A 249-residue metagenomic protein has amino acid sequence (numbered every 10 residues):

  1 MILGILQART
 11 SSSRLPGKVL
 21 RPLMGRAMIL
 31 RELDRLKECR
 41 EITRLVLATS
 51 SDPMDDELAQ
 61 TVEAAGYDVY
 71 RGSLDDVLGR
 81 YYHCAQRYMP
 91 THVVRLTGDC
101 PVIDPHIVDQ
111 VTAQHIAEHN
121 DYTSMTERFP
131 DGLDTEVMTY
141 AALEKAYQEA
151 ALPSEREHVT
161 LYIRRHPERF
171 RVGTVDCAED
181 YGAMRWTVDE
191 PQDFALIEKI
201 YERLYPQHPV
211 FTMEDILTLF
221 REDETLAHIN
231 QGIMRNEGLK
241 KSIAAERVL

Functional and structural regions predicted by a protein language model:
M1-T49: N-terminal glycine-rich phosphate-binding loop and ensuing alpha1 helix
L30-T91: Conserved N-terminal catalytic core of the sugar/cofactor nucleotidyltransferase
I42, M89-P90, A117-D121, F170: Short, high-confidence coil segments that cap the C-terminus of an alpha-helix and link into the following beta-strand
H83, D104-P130: Conserved donor-nucleotide/metal-binding helix-loop-beta segment in metal-dependent transferases, i.e., the alpha-helix
R87, Q110-D121, T139-E155, R165: Basic phosphate/pyrophosphate-binding loop/patch that engages nucleotide-derived ligands
P90, L133-Y147, P191-A195: Conserved nucleotide-sugar donor-binding and metal-coordinating catalytic region shared by glycosyltransferases
P90-C100: Short beta-strand-to-loop acidic/aromatic patch adjacent to the donor-nucleotide binding site
M138, T160-L249: Conserved alpha/beta core of the MobA/IspD/sugar-nucleotide pyrophosphorylase nucleotidyltransferase superfamily
